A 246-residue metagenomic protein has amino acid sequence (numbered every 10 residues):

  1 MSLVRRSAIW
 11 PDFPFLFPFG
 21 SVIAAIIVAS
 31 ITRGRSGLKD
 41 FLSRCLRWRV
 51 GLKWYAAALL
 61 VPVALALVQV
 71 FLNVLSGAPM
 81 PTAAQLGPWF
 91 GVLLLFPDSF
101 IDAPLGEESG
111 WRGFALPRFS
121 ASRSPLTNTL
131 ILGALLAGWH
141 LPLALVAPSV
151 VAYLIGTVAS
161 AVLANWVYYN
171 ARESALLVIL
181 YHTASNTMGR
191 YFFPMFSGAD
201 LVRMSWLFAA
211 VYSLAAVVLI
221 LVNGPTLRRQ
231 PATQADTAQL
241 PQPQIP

Functional and structural regions predicted by a protein language model:
S2-A57, F71-G87, V167-E173, I220-A235: Membrane-helix interface linkers and caps
S7-A8, A78, P142-V150, M195-V202: Membrane-interface helix caps and helix-loop-helix hairpins in membrane proteins
I9-G20, R123-L132, S174, D200-L207: Membrane-interface starts of transmembrane alpha-helices
V63-V68, G133-L143, H182-F192: Aromatic-anchored segments of alpha-helical transmembrane domains
P81-P97, L145-G156, V202, W206: Juxtamembrane helix-entry segments on the extracytoplasmic side of multipass membrane proteins
G106-I131, Y169-S174: Membrane-interface helix/loop boundary segments of multi-pass membrane proteins
L154-W166: Hydrophobic alpha-helical segments embedded in the membrane of multi-pass proteins
A171-L176, L180-P246: C-terminal membrane module of polytopic membrane proteins
